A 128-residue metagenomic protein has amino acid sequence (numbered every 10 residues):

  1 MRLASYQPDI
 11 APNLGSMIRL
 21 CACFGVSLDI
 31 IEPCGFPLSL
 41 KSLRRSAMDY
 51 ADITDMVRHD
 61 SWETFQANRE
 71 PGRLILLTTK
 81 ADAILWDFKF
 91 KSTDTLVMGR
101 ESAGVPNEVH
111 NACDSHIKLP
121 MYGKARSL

Functional and structural regions predicted by a protein language model:
M1-L128: Post-transcriptional modification and biogenesis factors for structured RNAs of the translation apparatus
